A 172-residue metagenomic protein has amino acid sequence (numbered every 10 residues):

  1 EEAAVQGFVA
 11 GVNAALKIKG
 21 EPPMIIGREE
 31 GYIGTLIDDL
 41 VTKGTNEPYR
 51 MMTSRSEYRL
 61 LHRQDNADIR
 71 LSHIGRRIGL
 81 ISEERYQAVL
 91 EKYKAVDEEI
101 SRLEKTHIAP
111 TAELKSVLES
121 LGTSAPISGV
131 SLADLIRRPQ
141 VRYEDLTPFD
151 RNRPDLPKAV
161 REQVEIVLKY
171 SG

Functional and structural regions predicted by a protein language model:
E1: Glycine-rich phosphate-binding loop at the start of an alpha helix
A4-M24: Internal hydrophobic alpha-helix adjacent to the cofactor/substrate pocket in enzyme cavities
G7, M51, Y170: Hydrophobic, well-ordered secondary-structure elements that form the walls of internal hydrophobic environments
A10-N13, T35-L36, L71, K169: Generic recognition of well-ordered alpha-helical segments
G20-I74, I78-Q87: Mid-to-C-terminal Rossmann-like scaffold of FAD/NAD(P)H-dependent oxidoreductases
R55, L61, S72-R77, I81-G172: Extended, charge-enriched "interface" segments that sit outside catalytic cores
